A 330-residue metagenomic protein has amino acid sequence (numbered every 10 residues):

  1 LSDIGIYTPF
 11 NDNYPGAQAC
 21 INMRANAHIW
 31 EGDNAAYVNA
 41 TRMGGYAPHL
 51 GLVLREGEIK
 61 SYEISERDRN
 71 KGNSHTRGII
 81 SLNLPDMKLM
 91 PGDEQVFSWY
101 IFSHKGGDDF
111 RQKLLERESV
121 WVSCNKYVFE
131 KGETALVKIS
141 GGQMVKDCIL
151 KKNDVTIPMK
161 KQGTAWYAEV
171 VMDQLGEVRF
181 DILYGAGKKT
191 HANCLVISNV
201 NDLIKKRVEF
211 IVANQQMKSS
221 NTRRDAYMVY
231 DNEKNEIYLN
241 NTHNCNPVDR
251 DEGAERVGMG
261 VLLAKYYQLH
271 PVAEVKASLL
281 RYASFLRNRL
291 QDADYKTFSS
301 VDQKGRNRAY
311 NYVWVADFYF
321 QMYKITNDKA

Functional and structural regions predicted by a protein language model:
L1-H28, K188, V196-V200: Acidic (Asp/Glu-rich), glycine- and aromatic
L1-S2, F102-H104, S140-G142, L183: Solvent-exposed residues in well-ordered beta-strands and their adjoining turns, especially edge/terminal strands
S2-D12, H28, N39-V128, Q162: Beta-strand-rich recognition/accessory modules
P91-G92, F129-T134, L175: Solvent-exposed, conformationally flexible loop/turn segments
D109-T134, T190-D231: Low-complexity, Pro/Ser/Thr- and charge-rich linker/hinge segments at domain boundaries
E133-Q143: Aromatic/hydrophobic beta-strand junction motif of beta-rich domains
G141-K205: Extended acidic/polar, glycine-enriched regions that form or flank non-catalytic beta-rich accessory modules
V200-A330: Catalytic cores of extracellular degradative/oxidative enzymes
